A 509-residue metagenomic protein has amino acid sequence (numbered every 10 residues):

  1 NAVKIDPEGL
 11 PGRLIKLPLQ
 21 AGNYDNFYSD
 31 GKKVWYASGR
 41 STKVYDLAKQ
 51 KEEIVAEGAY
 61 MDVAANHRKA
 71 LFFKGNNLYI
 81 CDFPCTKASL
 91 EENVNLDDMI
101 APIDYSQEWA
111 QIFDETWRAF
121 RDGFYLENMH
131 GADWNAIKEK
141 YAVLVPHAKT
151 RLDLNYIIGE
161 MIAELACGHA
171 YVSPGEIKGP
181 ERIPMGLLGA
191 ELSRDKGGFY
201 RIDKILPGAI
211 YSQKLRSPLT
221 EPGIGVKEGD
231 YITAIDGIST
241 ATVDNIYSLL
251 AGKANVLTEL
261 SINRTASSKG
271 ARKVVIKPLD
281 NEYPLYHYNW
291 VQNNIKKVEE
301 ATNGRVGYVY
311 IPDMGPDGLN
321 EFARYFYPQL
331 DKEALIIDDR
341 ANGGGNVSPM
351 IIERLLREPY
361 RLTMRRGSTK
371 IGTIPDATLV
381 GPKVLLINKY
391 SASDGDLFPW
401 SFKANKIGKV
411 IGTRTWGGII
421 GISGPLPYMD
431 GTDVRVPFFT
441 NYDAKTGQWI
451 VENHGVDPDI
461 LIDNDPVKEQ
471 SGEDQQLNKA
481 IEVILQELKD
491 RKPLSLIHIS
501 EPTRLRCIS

Functional and structural regions predicted by a protein language model:
N1-D6, G39-E52, N77-L90: Beta-propeller blade-edge and WD-like acidic-aromatic loop motif
V3-Q20: A short helix->beta-strand "capping" segment at the edge of beta-propeller domains
N26-K32, M61-H67: Blade-terminus and WD-like Trp-Asp/Gly-His loop motifs, strongest in beta-propeller folds
W35-A37, F72-F73: Residue position within the beta-strands of beta-propeller blades
G123-Y125, A209-L219, T233, I238-T432 (+2 more regions): Cleft-lining beta-strand/loop regions that shape enzyme active-site pockets
E139-E191, K253, A266-K269, K277-P284: Interdomain regulatory linker/hinge segments that flank or connect interaction modules in polarity/junction/synaptic
R182-T242, P316, F439-T440: PDZ/PDZ-like domain segments forming the peptide/carboxylate-binding groove, activating on the N-terminal beta-strands
I497-S509: Single conserved hydrophobic/aromatic residue that forms the stacking wall/gate of nucleotide- or nucleobase-binding
